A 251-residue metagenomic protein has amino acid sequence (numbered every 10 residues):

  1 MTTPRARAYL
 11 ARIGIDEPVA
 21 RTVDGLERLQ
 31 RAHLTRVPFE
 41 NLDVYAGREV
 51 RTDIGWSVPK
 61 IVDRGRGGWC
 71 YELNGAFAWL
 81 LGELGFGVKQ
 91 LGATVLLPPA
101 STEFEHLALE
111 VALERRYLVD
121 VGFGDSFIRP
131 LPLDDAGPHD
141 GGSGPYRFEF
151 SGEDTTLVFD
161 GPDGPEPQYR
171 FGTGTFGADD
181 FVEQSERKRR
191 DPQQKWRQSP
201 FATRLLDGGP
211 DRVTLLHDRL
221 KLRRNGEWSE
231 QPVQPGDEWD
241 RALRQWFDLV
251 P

Functional and structural regions predicted by a protein language model:
M1-G67, F77, G82-E103, G124-P251: Mixed-charge, low-complexity segments
L107-E110: Short beta-strand scaffold segments in enzyme catalytic cores
E114-R116, G164: Glycine-centered tight beta-turn/hairpin loop motif at sheet-sheet or coil-to-beta transitions
Y117-G124: Catalytic Cys-His active-site segments of thiol-dependent hydrolases/isopeptidases
